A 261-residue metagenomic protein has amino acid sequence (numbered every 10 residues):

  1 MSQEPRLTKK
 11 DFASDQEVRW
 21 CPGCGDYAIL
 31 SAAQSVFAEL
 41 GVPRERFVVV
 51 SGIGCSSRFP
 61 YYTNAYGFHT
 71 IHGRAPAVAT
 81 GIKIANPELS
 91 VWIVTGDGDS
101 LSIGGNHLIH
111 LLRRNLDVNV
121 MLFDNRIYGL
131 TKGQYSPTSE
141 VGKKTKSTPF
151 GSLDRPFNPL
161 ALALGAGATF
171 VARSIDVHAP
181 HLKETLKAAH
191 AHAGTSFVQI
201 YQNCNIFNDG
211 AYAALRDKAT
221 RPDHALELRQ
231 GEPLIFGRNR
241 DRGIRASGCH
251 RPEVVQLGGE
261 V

Functional and structural regions predicted by a protein language model:
M1-R6, D15, I206-V261: Flexible, low-complexity linker and terminal segments
R6, K10-I71: Active-site diphosphate/adenylate-binding microenvironment
T8, E88, S136-A188: Conserved thiamine diphosphate
I53-Y128: Thiamine diphosphate
Y66-G67, L111, S136-E140, A189-H190 (+1 more regions): Short, hinge-like loop/turn segments at secondary-structure boundaries
G105-L112, L130-K143, L162: Active-site-proximal loop->helix
T169-E227, G231: ATP/pyrophosphate-binding catalytic subdomain of soluble kinases
